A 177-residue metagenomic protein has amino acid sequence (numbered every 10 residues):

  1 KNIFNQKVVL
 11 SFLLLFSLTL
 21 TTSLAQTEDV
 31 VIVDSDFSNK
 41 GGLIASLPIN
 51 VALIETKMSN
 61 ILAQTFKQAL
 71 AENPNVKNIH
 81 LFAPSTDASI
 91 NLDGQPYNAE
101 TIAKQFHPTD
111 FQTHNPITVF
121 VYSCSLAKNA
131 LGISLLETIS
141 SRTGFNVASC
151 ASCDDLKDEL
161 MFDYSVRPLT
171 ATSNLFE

Functional and structural regions predicted by a protein language model:
K1-N5: N-terminal secretory signal peptides that target proteins for export/translocation
L10-T19: Bacterial N-terminal signal peptides
L20-Q26: Sec/Tat signal peptide C-region and signal peptidase I cleavage site
Q26-T65, A69: A domain-level signal for caspase-like cysteine endopeptidase catalytic cores and their zymogen-processing architecture
S46-P48, A71-N73, L136-G144: Short, surface-exposed basic-aromatic patches at helix termini and helix-loop junctions that form
N78-K157: Catalytic cores of nucleophile-dependent amide-cleaving enzymes
S149-E177: Caspase-like cysteine protease fold
